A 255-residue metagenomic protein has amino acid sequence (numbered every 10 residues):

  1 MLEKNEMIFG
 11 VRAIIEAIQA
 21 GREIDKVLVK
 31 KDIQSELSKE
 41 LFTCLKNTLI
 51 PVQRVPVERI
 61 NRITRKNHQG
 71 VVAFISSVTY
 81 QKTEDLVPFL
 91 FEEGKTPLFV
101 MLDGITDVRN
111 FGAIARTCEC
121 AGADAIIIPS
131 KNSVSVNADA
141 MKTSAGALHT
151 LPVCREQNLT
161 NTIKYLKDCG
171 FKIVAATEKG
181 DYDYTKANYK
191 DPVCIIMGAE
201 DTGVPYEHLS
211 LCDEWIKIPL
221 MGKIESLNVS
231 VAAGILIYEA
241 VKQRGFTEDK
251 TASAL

Functional and structural regions predicted by a protein language model:
M1-F89, A252-L255: N-terminal positively charged helical leader segments and presequences
I15, A20-G21, K142-A147, Y206-L255: Structured adenosyl-cofactor binding patch, chiefly the S-adenosyl-L-methionine
E16-E23, Q34, P88-Y182: RNA substrate-binding interface of SAM-dependent RNA methyltransferases
K46, I163-K167, V241: Surface-exposed amphipathic alpha-helices with a cationic face
P56, S76, D103, P129-S130 (+5 more regions): Short beta->alpha connector loops at strand-helix junctions that form conserved, small/polar/Pro-enriched
E58-I63, Y80-Q81, L159-I163, Y182 (+1 more regions): A short acidic, often aromatic-flanked loop/helix-cap motif at beta-alpha or helix-coil junctions that lines enzyme
V174-N228: Active-site/ligand-binding-proximal alpha/beta "capping" segment
